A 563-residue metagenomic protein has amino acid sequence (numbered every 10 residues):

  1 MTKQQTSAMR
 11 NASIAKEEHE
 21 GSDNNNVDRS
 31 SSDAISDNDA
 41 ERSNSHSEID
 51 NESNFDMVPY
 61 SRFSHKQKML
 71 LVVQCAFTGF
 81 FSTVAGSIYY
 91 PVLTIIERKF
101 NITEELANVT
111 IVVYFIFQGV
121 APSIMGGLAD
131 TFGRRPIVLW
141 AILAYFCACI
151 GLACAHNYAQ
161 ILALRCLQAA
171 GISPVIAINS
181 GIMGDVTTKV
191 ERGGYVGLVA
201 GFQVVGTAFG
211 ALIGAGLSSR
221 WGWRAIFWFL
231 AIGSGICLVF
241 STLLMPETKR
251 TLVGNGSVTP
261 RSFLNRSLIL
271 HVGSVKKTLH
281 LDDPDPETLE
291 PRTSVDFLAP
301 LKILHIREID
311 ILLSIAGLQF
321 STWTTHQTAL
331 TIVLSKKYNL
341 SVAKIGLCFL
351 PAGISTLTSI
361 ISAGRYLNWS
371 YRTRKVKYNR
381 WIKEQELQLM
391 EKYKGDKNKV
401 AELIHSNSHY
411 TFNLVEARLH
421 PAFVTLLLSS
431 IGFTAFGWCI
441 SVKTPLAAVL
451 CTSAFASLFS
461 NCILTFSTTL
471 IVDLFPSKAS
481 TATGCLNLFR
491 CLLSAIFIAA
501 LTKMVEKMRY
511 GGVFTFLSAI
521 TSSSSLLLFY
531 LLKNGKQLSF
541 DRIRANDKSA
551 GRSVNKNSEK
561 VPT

Functional and structural regions predicted by a protein language model:
M1-A85, R98: Cytosolic juxtamembrane N-terminal segment immediately preceding the first transmembrane helix of multi-pass
T2-K3, P59-K66, R192-G194, S219-D310 (+3 more regions): Central mid-sequence intracellular linker of multi-pass
Q67-E104, M125, V175, T324-T331: Extracytoplasmic
T83, I95, V112-F115, I137 (+9 more regions): C-terminal transmembrane bundle
A85, F100-N101, F132-G133, C154-Q160 (+3 more regions): Helix-breaking motifs and short loop linkers at transmembrane-helix boundaries and internal kinks in secondary membrane
I95, S123-G127, T131, G216 (+2 more regions): Membrane-interface helix termini in secondary transporters
V120-A159: Conserved MFS/SLC helix-loop-helix module at the cytosolic interface between two early adjacent transmembrane helices
C166-Q203: Cytoplasmic helix-loop-helix junction between adjacent transmembrane helices in 12-TM secondary transporters
